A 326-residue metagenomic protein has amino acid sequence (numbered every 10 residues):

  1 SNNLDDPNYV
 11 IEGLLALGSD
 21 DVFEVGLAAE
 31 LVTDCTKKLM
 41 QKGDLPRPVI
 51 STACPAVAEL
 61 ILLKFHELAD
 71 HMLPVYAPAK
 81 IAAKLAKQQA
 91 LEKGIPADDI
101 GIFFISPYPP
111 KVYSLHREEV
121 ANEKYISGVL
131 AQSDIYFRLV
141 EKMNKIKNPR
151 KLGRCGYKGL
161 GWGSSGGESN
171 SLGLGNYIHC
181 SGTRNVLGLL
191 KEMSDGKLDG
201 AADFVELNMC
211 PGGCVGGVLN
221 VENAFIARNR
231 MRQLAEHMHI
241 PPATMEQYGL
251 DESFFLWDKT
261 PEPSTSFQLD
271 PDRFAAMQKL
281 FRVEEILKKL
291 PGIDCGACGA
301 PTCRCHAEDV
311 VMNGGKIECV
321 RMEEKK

Functional and structural regions predicted by a protein language model:
S1-G296, P301-K326: Iron-sulfur-associated redox domains of electron-transfer enzymes in respiratory and anaerobic energy metabolism
